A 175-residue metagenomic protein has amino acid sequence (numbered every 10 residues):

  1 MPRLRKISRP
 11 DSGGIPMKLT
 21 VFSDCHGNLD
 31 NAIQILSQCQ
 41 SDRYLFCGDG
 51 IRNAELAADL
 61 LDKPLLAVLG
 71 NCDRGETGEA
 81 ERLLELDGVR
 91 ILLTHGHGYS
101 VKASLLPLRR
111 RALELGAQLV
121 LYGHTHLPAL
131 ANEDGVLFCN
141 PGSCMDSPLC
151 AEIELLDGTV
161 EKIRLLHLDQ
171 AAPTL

Functional and structural regions predicted by a protein language model:
R3-G13, K18-D87: Core catalytic region of metal-dependent phosphoesterases/phosphodiesterases, especially metallo-beta-lactamase-like
G14-P16, N31-Q34, D87, L113-G116 (+1 more regions): Binuclear metal-dependent phosphoesterase catalytic core
V21, A67, R90-T94, F138-N140: Short hydrophobic-aromatic micro-motifs
H26-D30, I51-E55, C72-T77, Y99-S104 (+2 more regions): Active-site environment of divalent metal-dependent phosphoester hydrolases
S41, A112, A117-V120: Proline-aspartate-enriched helix->loop->beta-strand connector
F46, A67, L121-Y122, N140: General beta-strand structural signal in soluble alpha/beta enzymes
P64-L66, Q118, L137: Proline-centered loop/turn at the N-terminus of a beta-strand
D73-R74, G78-L115: Active-site-proximal segments of metal-dependent phosphoesterases and phosphodiesterases across multiple
